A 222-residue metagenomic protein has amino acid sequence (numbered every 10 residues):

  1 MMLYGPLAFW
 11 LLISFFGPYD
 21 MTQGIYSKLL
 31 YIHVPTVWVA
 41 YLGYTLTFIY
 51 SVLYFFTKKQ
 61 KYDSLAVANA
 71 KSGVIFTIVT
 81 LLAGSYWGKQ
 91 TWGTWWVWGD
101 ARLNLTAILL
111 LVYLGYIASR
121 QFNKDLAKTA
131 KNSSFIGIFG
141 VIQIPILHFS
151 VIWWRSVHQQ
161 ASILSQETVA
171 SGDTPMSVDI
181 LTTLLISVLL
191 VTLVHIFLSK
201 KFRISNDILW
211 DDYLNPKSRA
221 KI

Functional and structural regions predicted by a protein language model:
M1-I222: Polytopic transmembrane helical bundles with strong interfacial aromatic enrichment
